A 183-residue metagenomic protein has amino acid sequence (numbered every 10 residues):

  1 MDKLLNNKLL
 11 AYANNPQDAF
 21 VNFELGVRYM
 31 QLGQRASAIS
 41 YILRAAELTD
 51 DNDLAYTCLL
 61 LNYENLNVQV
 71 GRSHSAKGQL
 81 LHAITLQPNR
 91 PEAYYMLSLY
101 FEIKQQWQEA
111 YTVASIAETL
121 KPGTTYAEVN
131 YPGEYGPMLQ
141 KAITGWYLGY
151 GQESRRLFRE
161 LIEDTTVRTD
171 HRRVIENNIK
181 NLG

Functional and structural regions predicted by a protein language model:
D2, R35-A36, S73, W107 (+1 more regions): TPR-repeat structural position
L10-A13, R44-E47, L81-T85, S115-T119 (+1 more regions): Conserved structural position within tetratricopeptide repeats
F20, L54-C58, P91-E92, V129-Y131 (+3 more regions): Start-of-helix register in tetratricopeptide repeats
E24, C58, N62, M96-L99 (+2 more regions): "A position-specific structural signal for the A-helix of alpha-solenoid helical repeats
Y29, Y63, N67, F101 (+2 more regions): Residue at a conserved register position within TPR or TPR-like alpha-solenoid repeats
